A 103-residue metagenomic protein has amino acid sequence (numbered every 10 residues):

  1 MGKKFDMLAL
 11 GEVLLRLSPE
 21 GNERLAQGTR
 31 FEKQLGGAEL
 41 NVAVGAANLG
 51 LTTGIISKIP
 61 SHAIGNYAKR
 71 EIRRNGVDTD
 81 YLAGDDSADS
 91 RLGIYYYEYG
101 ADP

Functional and structural regions predicted by a protein language model:
M1-L25, R30: Positively charged, low-complexity intrinsically disordered leader regions
G2, A26, G37, D89-R91: A generic fold-level signal
E23-V44: Short catalytic helix/loop segments, enriched in acidic residues and glycine and frequently bearing histidine
E32-G36, G54-I59: A short beta-strand-loop structural module common to alpha/beta enzyme folds
N41-T53: Alpha-helix C-terminal capping segments
I56-P103: Conserved N-terminal subdomain of the carbohydrate kinase-like
